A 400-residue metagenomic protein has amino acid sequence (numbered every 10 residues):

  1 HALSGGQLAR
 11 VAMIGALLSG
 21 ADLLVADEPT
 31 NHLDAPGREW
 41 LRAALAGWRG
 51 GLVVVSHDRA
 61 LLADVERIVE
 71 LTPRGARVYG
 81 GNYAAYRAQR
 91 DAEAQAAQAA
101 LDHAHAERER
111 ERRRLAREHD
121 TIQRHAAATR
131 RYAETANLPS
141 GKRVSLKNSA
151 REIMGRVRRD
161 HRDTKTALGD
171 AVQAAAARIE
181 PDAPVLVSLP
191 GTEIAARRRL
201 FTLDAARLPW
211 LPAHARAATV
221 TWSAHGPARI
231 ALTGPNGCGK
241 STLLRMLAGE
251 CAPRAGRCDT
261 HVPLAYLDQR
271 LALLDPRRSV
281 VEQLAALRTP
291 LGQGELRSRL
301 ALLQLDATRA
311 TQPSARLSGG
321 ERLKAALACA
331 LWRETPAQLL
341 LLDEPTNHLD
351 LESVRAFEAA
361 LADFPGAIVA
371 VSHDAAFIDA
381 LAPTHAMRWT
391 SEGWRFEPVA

Functional and structural regions predicted by a protein language model:
H1-A99, I194-A400: ABC ATP-binding cassette signature C-motif
H1-G6, A92-W210: Coupling and communication elements adjacent to P-loop NTPase active sites across diverse families
